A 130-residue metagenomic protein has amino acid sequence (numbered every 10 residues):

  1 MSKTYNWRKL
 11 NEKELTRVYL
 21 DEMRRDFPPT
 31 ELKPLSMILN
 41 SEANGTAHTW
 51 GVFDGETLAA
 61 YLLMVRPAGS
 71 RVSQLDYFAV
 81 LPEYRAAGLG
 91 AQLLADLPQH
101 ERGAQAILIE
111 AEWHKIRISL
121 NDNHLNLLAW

Functional and structural regions predicted by a protein language model:
M1-M37: Short amphipathic alpha-helix that is part of the acyltransferase structural core
E22, A129-W130: Amphipathic alpha-helical segments that form well-ordered structural scaffolds and often line/cohere around active
R24-G55, L63: Active-site rim helix/loop that mediates acceptor-substrate recognition in acyltransferases
G51, E56-R66, V72-A79: Conserved beta-strand in the GNAT
F78-R85, W113-K115: A short, internal acetyl-CoA/4′-phosphopantetheine-binding micro-motif in the GNAT/acyltransferase core
V80, A86-Q99: Conserved acetyl-CoA-binding loop-helix of GNAT-fold acetyltransferases
Q99-D122: Conserved GNAT acetyl-CoA-binding A-motif
N123-L128: Charged helix-capping and loop-helix junction motifs
